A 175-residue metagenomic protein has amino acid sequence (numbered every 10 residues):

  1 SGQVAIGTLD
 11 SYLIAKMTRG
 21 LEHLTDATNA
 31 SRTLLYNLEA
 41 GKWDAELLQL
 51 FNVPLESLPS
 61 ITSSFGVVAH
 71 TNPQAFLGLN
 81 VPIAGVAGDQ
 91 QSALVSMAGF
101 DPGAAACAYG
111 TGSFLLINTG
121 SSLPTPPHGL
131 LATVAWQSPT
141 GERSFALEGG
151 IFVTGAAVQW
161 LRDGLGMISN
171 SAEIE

Functional and structural regions predicted by a protein language model:
S1-H23, L34-A45, Q49-L50, T71-E175: Active-site core segments that coordinate phosphate-bearing ligands/cofactors across diverse enzyme families
H23-N29: A short, surface-exposed helix-loop junction/capping segment
A30-S31, F65: Short, conserved phosphate-binding/catalytic loop or strand-edge motifs used in phosphoryl-/nucleotidyl-transfer
S60-V67: Gly/charged, well-structured mid-domain segments that form the phosphate/adenylate-handling core of ATP-dependent
